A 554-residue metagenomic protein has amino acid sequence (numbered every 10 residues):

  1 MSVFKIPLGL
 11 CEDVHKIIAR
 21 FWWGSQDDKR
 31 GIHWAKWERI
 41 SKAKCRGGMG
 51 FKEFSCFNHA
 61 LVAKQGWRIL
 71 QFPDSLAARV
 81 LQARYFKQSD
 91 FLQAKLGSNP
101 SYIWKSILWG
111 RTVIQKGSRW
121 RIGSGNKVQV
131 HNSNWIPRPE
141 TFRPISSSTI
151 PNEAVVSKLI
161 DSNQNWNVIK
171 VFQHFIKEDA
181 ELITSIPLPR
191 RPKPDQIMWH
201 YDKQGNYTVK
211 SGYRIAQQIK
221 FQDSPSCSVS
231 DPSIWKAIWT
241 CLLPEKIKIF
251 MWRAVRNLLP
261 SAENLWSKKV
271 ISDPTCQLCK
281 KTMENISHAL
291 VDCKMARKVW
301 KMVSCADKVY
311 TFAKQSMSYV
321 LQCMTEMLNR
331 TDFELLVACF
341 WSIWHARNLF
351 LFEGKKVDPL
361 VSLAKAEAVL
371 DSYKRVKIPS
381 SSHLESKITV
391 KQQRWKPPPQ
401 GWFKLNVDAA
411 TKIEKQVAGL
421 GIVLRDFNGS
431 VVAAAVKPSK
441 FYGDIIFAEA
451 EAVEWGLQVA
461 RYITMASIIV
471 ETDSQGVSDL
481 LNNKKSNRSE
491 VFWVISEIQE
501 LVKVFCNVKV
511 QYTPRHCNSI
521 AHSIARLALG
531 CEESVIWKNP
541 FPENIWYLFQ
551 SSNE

Functional and structural regions predicted by a protein language model:
M1-E554: A helix-boundary/hinge signal
